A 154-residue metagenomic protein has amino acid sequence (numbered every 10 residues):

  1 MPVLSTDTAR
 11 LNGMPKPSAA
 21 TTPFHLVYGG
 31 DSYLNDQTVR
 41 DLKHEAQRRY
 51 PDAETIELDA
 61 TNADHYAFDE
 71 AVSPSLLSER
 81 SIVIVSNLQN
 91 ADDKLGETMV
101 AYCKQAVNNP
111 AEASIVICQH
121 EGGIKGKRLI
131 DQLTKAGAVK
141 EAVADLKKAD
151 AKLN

Functional and structural regions predicted by a protein language model:
P2-P15, A19-H25, G30-N154: Non-catalytic interfacial helical region
